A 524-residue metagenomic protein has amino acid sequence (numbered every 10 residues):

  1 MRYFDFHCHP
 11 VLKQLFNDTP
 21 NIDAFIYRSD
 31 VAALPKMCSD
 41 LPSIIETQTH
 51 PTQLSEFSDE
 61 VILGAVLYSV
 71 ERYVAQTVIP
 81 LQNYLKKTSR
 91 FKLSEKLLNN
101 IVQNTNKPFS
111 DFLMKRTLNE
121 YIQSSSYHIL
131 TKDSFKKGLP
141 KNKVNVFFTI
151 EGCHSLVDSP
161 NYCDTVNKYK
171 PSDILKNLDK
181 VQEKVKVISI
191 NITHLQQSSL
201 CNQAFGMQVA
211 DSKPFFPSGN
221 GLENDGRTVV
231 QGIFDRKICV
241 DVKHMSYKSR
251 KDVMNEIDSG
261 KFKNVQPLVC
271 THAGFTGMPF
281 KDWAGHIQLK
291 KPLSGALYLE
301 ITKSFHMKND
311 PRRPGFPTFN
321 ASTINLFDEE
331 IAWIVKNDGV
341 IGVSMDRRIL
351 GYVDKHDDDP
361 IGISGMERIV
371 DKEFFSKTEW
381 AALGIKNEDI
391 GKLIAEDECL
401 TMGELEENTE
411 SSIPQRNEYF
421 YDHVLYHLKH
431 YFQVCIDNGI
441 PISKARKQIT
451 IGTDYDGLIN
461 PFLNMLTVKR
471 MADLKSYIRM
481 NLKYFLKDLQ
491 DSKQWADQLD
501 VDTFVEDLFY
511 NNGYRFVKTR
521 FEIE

Functional and structural regions predicted by a protein language model:
M1-Q231, D235, K248-N264, L268-V269 (+2 more regions): N-terminal hydrophobic targeting/anchoring segments and the immediately downstream early-domain regions of hydrolases
C239-K243: Short catalytic-loop micro-motif centered on adjacent basic/acidic residues
